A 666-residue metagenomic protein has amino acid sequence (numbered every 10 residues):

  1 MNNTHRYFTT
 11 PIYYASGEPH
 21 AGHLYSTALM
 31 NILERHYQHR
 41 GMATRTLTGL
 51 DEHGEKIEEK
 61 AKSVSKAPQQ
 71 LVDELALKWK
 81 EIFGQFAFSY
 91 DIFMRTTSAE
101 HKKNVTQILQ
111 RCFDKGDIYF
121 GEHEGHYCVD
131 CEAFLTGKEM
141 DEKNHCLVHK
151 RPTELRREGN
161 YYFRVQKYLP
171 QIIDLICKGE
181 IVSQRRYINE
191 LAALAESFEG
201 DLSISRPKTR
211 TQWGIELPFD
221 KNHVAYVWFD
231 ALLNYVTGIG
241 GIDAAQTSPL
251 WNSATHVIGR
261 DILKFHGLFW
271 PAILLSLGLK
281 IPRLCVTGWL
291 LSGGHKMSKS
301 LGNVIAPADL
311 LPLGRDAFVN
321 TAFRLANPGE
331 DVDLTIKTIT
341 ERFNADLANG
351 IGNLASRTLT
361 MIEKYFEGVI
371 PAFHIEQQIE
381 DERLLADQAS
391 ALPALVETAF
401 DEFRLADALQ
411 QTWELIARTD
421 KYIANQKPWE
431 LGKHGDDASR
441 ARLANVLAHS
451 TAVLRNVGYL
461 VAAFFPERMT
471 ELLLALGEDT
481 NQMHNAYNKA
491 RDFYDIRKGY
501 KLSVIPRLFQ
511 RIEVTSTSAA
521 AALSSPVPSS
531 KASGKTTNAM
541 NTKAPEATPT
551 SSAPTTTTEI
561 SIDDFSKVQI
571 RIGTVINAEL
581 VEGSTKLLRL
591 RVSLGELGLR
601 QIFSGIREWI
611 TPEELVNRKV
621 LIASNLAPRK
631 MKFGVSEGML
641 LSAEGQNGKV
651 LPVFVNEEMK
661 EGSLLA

Functional and structural regions predicted by a protein language model:
M1-N2, R35-A43, V64, Q85 (+7 more regions): Secondary-structure transition/capping motifs at alpha-helix termini and the adjoining loop/turn into the next element
N2-L75, M94-Q110, D114, C131 (+5 more regions): N-terminal catalytic cores of NTP/NDP-binding nucleotidyl/phosphoryl-transfer enzymes
N2-T48, E100-N104, L155-K364, A408-T412: Structured secondary-structure scaffolds
L75-S89: A glycine-rich helix N-cap at a beta->alpha junction
K115-L169: Cys/His-rich short segments
F120, L325, I339-I375, Q388-D495 (+2 more regions): Helix-rich, typically C-terminal accessory recognition domains appended to large enzymatic cores
L472-D564: Intrinsic disorder at enzyme termini
K535-A666: Phosphate-backbone binding interfaces of nucleic-acid-interacting proteins
